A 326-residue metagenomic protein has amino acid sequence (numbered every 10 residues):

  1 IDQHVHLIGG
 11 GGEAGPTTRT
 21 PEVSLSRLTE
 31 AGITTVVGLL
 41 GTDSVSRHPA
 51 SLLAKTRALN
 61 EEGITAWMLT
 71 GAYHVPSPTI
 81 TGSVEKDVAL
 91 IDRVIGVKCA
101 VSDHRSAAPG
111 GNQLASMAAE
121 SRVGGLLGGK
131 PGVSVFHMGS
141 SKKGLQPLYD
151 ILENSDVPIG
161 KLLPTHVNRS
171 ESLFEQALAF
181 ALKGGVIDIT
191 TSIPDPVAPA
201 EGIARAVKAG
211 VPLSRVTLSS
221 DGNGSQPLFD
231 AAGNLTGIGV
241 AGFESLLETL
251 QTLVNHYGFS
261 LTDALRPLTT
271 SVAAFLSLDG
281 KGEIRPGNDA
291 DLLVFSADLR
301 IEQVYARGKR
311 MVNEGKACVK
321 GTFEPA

Functional and structural regions predicted by a protein language model:
I1-A54: Metal-associated gating/positioning segment near the N- to mid-region
H4, G32, L59, H137 (+5 more regions): Divalent metal-coordination and catalytic microenvironments
L28, T56-L59, A177-F180, A206 (+1 more regions): Generic structural signal for hydrophobic
V36-V37, V97, I187: Hydrophobic residues within beta-strands of alpha/beta enzymes
L40-Q176: Histidine/acidic-residue-rich, glycine-tolerant segments that coordinate divalent metal ions
R122-F229, L235-T236, V240: Active-site core of metal-dependent hydrolases
A209-F295: His/Asp/Glu-enriched, well-ordered alpha-helical/loop segment that forms or immediately abuts the divalent-metal
E283-A326: C-terminal cap of metal-dependent C-N hydrolases
